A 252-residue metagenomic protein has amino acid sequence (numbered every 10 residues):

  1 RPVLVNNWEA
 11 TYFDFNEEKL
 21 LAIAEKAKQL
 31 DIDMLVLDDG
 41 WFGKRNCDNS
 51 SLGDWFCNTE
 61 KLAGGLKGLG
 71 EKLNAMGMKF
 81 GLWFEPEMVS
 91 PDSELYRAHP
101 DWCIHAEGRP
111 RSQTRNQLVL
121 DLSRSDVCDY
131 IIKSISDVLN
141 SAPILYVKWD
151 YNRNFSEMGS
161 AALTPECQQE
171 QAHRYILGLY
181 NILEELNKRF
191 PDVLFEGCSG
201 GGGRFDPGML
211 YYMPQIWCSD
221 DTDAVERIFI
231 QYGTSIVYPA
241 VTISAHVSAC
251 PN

Functional and structural regions predicted by a protein language model:
P2-K133, Y146: Aromatic-lined carbohydrate-binding/catalytic grooves of carbohydrate-active enzymes
Y12, D38, G43, N58 (+2 more regions): Active-site and adjacent substrate-binding regions of carbohydrate-active enzymes
G43-C47, E107-Q113, S156-A162, Q168-E170 (+1 more regions): Short amphipathic alpha-helical segments, especially helix-boundary/capping motifs
S90-D129, H173-N252: Glycan-recognition surfaces
